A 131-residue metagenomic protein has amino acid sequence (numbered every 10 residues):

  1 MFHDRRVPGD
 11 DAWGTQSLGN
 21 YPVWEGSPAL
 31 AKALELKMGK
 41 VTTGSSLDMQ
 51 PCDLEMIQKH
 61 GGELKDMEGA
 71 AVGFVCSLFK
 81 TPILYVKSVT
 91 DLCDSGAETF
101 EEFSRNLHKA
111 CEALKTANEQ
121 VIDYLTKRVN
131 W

Functional and structural regions predicted by a protein language model:
M1-L64: Mid-sequence, gly/pro-rich, charge-dense loop/helix-turn segments that line enzyme active sites
P8-E25, K32, T81-S88, N106 (+1 more regions): Noncatalytic linker/hinge segments flanking ATPase motor cores
V23, S27, L34, K65 (+4 more regions): Generic structural signal for well-ordered, non-membrane alpha-helical segments in soluble metabolic enzymes
L30-L36, V75-T81, V121: A structural motif corresponding to the C-terminal end of an alpha-helix and its immediate exit/capping segment
S46-E101: A C-terminal functional module that forms or caps the active site or interfaces directly with catalytic machinery
I83, S88-W131: Regulatory input/activation interfaces that engage signals or partners
